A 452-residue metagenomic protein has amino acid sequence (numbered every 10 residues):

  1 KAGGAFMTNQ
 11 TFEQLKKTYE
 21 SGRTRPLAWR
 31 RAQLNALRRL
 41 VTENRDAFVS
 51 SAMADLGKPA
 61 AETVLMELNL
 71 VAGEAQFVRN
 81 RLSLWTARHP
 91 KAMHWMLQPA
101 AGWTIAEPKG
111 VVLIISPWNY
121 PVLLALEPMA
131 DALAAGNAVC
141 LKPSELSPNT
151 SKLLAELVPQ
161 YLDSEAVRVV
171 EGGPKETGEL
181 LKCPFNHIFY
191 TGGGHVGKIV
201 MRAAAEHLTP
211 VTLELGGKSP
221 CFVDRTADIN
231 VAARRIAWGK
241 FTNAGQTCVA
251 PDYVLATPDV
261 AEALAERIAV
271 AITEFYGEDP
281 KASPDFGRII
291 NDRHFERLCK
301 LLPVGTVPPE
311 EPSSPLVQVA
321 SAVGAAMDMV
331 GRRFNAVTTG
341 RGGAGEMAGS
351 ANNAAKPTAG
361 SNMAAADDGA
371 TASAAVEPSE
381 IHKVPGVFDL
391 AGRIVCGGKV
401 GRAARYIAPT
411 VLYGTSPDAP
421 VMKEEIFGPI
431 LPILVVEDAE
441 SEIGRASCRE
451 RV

Functional and structural regions predicted by a protein language model:
G3-W103, E346, K356, N362-M363 (+2 more regions): N-terminal Rossmann-like NAD(P)+-binding subdomain of aldehyde/semialdehyde dehydrogenases
Y19, R23, R38-V41, R45 (+10 more regions): Structural signal for hydrophobic packing residues in well-ordered secondary-structure cores of soluble enzyme domains
R30, A75, G136, V167 (+7 more regions): Residue-level signal for inorganic ion chemistry
R31, N35, L65-N69, K152 (+4 more regions): An alpha-helix initiation/capping motif
M93-V231, E262, R267, T273 (+2 more regions): Rossmann-like NAD(P) dinucleotide-binding subdomain of oxidoreductase/dehydrogenase enzymes
H195-S416, D438-G444: ALDH superfamily catalytic-core signature
M422: Short, solvent-exposed loop/beta-turn-alpha elements that line the ligand-binding surface or hinge of extracytoplasmic
A446-V452: Conserved small/polar residues in nucleotide/adenosyl-binding loops
